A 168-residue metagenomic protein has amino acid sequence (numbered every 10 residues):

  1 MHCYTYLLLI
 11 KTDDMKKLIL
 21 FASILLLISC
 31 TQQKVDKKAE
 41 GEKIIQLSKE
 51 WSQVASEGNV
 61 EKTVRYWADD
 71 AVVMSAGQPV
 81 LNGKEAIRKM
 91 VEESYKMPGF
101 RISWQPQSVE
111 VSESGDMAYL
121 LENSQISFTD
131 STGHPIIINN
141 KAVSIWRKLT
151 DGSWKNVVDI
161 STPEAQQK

Functional and structural regions predicted by a protein language model:
M1-K38: Bacterial Sec-dependent N-terminal signal peptides
C3-L7, D14, W67, K96 (+1 more regions): Compositionally biased, intrinsically disordered low-complexity regions enriched in proline and serine
C30-R65, V72-K168: A beta-strand edge to alpha-helix "cap/lid" segment located at domain peripheries
